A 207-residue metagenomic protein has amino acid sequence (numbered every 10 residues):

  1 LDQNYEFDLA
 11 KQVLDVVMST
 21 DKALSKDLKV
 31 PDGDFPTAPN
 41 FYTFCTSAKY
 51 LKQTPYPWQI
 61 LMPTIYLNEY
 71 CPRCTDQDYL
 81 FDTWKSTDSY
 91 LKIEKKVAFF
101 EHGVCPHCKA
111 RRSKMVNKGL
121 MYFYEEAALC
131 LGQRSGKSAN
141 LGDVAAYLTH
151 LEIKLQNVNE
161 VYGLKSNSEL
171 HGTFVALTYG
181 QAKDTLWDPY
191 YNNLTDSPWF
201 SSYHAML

Functional and structural regions predicted by a protein language model:
L1-L207: Phosphate/NTP-binding elements of NTP-utilizing enzymes
